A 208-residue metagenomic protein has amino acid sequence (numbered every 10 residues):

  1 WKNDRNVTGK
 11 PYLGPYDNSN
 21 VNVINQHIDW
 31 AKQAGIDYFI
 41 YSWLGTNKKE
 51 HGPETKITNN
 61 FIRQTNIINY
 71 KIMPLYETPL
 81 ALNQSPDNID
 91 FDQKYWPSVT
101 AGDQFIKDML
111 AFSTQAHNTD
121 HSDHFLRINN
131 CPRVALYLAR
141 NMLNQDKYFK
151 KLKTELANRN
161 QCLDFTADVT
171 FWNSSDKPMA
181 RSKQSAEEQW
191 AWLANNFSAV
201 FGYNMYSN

Functional and structural regions predicted by a protein language model:
W1-N208: Glycan-processing catalytic domains of CAZymes
